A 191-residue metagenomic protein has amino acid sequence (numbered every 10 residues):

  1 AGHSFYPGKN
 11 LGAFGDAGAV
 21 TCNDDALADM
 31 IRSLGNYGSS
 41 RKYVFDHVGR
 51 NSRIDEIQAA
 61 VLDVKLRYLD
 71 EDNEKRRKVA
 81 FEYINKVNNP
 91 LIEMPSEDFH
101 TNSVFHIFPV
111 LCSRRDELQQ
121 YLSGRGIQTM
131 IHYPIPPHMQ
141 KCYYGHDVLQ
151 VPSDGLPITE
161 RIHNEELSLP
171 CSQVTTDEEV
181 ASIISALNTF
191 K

Functional and structural regions predicted by a protein language model:
A1-A13, R41-D46: Conserved active-site segment immediately N-terminal to the catalytic lysine that forms the internal aldimine
H3-S4, G18-N23, D63: Short beta-strand-to-turn element immediately C-terminal to the catalytic PLP-Schiff-base lysine in fold type I
K9, G18, G35-G38: Short, well-ordered alpha-helical segments in soluble proteins
A13-G15, E160-R161: Short hydrophobic "helix-edge" motifs at membrane interfaces and signal-peptide entry regions
G15-D16, I57: A conserved catalytic-core signature of glycosyltransferases
N23-K191: PLP-dependent aminotransferase class I/II
